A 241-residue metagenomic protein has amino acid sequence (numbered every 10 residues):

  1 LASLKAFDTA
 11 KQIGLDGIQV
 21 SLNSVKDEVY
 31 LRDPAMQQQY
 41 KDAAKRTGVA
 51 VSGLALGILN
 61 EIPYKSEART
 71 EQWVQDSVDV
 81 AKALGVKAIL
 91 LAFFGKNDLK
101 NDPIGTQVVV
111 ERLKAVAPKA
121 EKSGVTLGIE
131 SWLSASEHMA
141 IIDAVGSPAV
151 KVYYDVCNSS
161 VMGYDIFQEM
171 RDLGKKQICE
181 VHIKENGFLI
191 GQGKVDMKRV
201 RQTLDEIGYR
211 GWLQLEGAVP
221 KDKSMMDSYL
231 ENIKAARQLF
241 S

Functional and structural regions predicted by a protein language model:
L1-D16, A135-S241: Histidine-acidic metal/acid-base catalytic patches
L4-K11, A43-T47, N60-V152, V161: Active-site acidic/histidine proton-transfer and metal-coordination neighborhood in alpha/beta enzyme cores
D16-G17, A50, K87, T126 (+1 more regions): Residue-level detector of anion-binding/catalytic polar loops
Q19, G53-A55, L90, G128 (+2 more regions): Conserved beta-strand positions in the central sheet of alpha/beta enzyme cores
Q19-K45, F93-N101: Glycine-rich, proline-tolerant flexible connector loops at the mouths of alpha/beta enzymes
L22-S24, G57-N60, F93-N97, S131-A135 (+3 more regions): Active-site-proximal loop/turn and secondary-structure-junction residues that shape catalytic pockets, frequently
S24-V29, N60-Y64, N97-D102, V161-G163 (+2 more regions): A short acidic, helix-capping loop that chelates divalent metal ions and anchors anionic groups
R32-Q39, E67-Q75, D102-L113, D165-R171 (+2 more regions): Charged helix-capping and loop-helix junction motifs
